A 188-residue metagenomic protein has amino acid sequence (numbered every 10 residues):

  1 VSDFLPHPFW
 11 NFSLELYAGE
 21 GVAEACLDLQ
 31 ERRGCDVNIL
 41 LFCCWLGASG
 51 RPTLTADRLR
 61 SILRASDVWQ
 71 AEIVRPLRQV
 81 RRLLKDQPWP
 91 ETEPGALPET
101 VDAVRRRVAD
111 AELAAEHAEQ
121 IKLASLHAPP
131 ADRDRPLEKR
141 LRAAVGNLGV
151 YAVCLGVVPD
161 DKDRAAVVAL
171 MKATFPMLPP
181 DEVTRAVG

Functional and structural regions predicted by a protein language model:
V1-G19, R75-R78, R82-D86: An acidic intrinsically disordered interaction segment
G21-D67: N-terminal interaction modules that seed assembly of large macromolecular complexes
G34-N38, L46-R51, K85, L113-E116 (+2 more regions): Short alpha-helix boundary/capping elements
N38-A48, D110-L113, I121-S125, G149-V153: Short, hydrophobic/amphipathic alpha-helical patches that form generic packing surfaces within helical domains
L46-A56, P129-R135, P159-D160: Short helix-capping/linker segments at secondary-structure and domain boundaries
A56-H127: Aromatic-anchored, charged helix-turn/loop surface patch used as a conserved interaction hotspot
H117-V150: Long amphipathic alpha-helical segments that form oligomerization/scaffold cores
L137-G188: Glycine-rich, aromatic-bearing surface loops/beta-hairpins
